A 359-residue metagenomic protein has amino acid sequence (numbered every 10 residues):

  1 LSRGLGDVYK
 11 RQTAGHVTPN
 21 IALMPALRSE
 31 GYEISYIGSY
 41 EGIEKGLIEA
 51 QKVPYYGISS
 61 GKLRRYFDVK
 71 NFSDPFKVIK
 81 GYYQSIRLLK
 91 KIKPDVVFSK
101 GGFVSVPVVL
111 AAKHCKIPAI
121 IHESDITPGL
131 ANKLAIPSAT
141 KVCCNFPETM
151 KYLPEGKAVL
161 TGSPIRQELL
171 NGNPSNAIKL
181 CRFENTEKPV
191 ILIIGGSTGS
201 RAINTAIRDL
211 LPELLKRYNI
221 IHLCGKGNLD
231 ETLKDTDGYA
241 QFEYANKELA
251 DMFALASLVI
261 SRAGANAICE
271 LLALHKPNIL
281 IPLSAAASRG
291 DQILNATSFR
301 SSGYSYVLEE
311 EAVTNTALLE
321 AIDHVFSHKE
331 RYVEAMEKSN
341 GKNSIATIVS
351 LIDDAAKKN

Functional and structural regions predicted by a protein language model:
L1-Y9: Single conserved hydrophobic/aromatic residue that forms the stacking wall/gate of nucleotide- or nucleobase-binding
K10-R11, R28-K77, E309-E311: Conserved nucleotide-sugar phosphate-binding/catalytic loop shared by glycosyltransferases and other
E33, P54, K113-S175: Active-site-proximal region of nucleotide-activated glycan assembly enzymes, centered on histidine/acidic-rich loops
G42, L47-Q51, P174-V259, I293-T297 (+2 more regions): Donor-nucleotide binding loops and adjacent catalytic segments primarily of GT-B fold Leloir glycosyltransferases
F67-V96, H114: An amphipathic, basic-hydrophobic alpha-helix
P94-V96, F242, A254-C269, K276-P277: Acidic donor-binding loop of glycosyltransferase active sites
S327, G341-N359: C-terminal alpha-helical cap of glycosyltransferases
E330-K342: A short, well-ordered alpha-helix in the C-terminal region of glycosyltransferases
